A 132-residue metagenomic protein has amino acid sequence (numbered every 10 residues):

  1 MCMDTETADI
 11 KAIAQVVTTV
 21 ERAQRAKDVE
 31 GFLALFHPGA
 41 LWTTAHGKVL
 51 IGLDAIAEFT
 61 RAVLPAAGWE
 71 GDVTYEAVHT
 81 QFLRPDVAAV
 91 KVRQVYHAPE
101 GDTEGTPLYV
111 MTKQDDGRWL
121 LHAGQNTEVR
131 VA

Functional and structural regions predicted by a protein language model:
M1-P38, A132: Short, low-complexity N-terminal intrinsically disordered segments enriched in polar/charged residues
Q15-V16, D72-Y75, T106: Short, conserved clusters of charged catalytic residues that mark active-site and nucleotide-handling motifs
V20, F32-L33, A40, G52 (+3 more regions): Hydrophobic pocket/interface hotspot
F36, Q94-Y96, Q125-N126: Short beta-strand segments enriched in hydrophobic/aromatic residues within well-folded beta-rich domains
L41, K48, E58-E100: Surface-exposed, charged secondary-structure patches
I51, H97-E100, V129-A132: A short local loop/turn or secondary-structure capping micro-motif enriched for an aromatic residue
E104-A132: Short beta-strand edge/turn micro-motifs at domain boundaries
